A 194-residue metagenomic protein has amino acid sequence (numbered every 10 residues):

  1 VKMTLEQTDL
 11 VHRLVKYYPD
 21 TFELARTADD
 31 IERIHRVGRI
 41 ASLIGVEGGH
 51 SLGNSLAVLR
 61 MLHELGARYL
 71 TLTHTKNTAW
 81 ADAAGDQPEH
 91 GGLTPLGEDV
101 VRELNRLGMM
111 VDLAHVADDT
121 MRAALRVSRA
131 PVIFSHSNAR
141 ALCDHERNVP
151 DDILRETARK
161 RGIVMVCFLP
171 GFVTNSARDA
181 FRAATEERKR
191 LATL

Functional and structural regions predicted by a protein language model:
V1-H90, D144-L194: N-terminal hydrophobic targeting/anchoring segments and the immediately downstream early-domain regions of hydrolases
F22-E23, M109-V116: Catalytic beta/alpha-barrel core
I31, S55-L59, T120-A130: Distinct, well-ordered alpha-helical segments
I40, V101-M109: Short, surface-exposed connector motifs at secondary-structure boundaries
A67-Y69, L107-M109, V127-I133, R159-I163: Glycine-enriched alpha-helix->loop->beta-strand junction motifs that scaffold or abut catalytic
G91-D99: Active-site glycine-rich loop that binds ribose-phosphate moieties when present
D118-D119, A139-A141, P170-V173: Short, catalytically relevant binding-site loops at active-site mouths
